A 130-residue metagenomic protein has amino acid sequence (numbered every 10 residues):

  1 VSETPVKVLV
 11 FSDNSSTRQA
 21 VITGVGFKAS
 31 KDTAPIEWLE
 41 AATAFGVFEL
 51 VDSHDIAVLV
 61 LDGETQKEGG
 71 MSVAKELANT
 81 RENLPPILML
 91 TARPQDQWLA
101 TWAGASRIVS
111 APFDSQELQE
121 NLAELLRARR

Functional and structural regions predicted by a protein language model:
P5-G26, L59: Conserved acidic segment of CheY-like receiver
A20, F113-L122: C-terminal output helix
D32-A42: Short hydrophobic/Thr-rich beta-strand motif most characteristic of the beta2 strand and flanking loop of CheY-like
E40-V58: Acidic, metal-coordinating helix/loop segments flanking the phosphotransfer/catalytic sites of two-component signaling
D55-A57, R81-P86: His-Asp phosphorelay/catalytic-motif detector in bacterial-type signaling
A57-A78: Conserved phosphotransfer microenvironments
A92-V109: Alpha4 helix (beta4-alpha4-beta5 surface) of REC/receiver domains from two-component response regulators
A123-R130: The C-terminal output helix
